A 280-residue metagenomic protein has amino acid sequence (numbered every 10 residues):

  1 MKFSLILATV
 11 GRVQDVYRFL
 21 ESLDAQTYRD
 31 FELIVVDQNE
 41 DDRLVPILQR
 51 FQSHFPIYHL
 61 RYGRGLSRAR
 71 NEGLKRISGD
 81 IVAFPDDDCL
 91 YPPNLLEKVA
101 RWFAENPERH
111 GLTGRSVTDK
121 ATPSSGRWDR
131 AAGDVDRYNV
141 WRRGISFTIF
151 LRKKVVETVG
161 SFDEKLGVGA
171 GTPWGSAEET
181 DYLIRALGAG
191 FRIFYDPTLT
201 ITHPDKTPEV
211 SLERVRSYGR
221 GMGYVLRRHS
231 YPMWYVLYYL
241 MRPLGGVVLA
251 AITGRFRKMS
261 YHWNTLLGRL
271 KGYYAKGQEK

Functional and structural regions predicted by a protein language model:
M1-A25: N-proximal low-complexity "stem/linker" segments adjacent to membrane-targeting elements
K2-S4, E32, D181: Cell-envelope/extracellular polymer assembly enzymes that use nucleotide-activated donors
L20-L60: Acidic donor-binding segment of Leloir-type glycosyltransferases
R61-I77: Glycine-rich, basic loop-to-helix element that forms the pyrophosphate-binding segment of sugar-nucleotide handling
V82: Short aromatic/hydrophobic "clamp" motif used to bind/position activated sugar donors
N94-R127: Conserved donor NDP-sugar-binding/catalytic core segment of glycosyltransferases
S146-L151, V155-V159, L166-L199: A short, conserved alpha-helix in the catalytic core of glycosyltransferases
E213-G221, R227-K280: Non-catalytic, C-terminal membrane-associated alpha-helical segments of glycosyltransferases
